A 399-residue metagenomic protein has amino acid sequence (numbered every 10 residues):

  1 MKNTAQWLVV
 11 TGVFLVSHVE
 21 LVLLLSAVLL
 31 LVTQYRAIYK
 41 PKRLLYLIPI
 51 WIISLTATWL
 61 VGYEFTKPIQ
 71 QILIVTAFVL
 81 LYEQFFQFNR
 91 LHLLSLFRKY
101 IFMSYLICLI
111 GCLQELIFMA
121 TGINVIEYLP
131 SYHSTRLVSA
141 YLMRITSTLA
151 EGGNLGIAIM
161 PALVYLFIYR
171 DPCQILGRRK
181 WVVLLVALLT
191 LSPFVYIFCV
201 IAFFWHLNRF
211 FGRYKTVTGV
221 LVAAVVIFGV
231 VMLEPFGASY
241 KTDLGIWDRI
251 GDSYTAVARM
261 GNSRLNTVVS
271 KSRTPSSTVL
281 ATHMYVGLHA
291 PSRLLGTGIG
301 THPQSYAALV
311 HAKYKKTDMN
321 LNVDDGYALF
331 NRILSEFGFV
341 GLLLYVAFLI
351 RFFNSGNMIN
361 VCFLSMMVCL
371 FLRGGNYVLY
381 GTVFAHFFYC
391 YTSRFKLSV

Functional and structural regions predicted by a protein language model:
M1-L60, P172-Q174, F211, V217-V220 (+1 more regions): Transmembrane signal-anchor hairpin modules in multi-pass inner-membrane enzymes, especially those that act on
T4-L8, I52, V222, N320 (+4 more regions): Loop-to-helix entry and N-terminal half of a specific, functionally important transmembrane alpha helix in multi-pass
V13-A27, Y63-Q71, A150-I157, R178-K215 (+3 more regions): Helix-loop-helix junctions and helix-breaking kinks within/between transmembrane helices of multi-pass membrane
S26-L31, V164, F203-F204, K215 (+2 more regions): Transmembrane alpha-helices of multi-pass inner-membrane enzymes
L47-W51, Y63-Q87, S95, K99: Aromatic-anchored transmembrane helix interface
R98-Y128, A140-Y141, S147-R209: Alpha-helical transmembrane segments of multi-pass inner-membrane proteins
C173-L176, F203-T216, Y314-K316, N322 (+1 more regions): Hydrophobic transmembrane alpha-helices and their immediate junctions
R264-F337: Long extracytoplasmic/lumenal interhelical loops at the membrane interface of multi-pass membrane proteins
